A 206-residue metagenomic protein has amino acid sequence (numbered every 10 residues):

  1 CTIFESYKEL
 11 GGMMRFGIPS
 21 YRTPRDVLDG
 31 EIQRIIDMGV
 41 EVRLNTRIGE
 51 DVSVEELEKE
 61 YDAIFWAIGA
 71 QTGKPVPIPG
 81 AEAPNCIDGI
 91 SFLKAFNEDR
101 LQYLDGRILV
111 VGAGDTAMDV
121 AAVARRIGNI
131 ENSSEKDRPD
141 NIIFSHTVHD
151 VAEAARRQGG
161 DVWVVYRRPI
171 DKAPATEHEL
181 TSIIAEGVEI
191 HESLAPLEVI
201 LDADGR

Functional and structural regions predicted by a protein language model:
C1-R206: Residues forming the flavin
